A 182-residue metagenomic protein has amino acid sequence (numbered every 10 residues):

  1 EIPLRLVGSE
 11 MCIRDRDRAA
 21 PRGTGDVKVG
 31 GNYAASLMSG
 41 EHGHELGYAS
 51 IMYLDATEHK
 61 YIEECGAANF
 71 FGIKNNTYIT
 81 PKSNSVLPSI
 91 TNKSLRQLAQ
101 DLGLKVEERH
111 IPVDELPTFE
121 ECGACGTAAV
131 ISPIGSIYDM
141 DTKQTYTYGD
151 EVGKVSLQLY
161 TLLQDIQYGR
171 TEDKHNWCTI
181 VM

Functional and structural regions predicted by a protein language model:
E1-I13: Single conserved hydrophobic/aromatic residue that forms the stacking wall/gate of nucleotide- or nucleobase-binding
I2, G23, P133: Glycine-rich, flexible loop/turn motifs
P3, A35-S39, L87, T91: Hydrophobic (often cysteine-bearing) scaffold residues that line and stabilize catalytic clefts of nucleotide/cofactor
L6-G8, Y48, A67: A structure-centric signal for secondary-structure junctions around beta-strands
R14-E64, I73, K105: Short, conserved active-site entrance elements at the starts or edges of catalytic domains
T57-M182: Conserved catalytic-core subdomain
